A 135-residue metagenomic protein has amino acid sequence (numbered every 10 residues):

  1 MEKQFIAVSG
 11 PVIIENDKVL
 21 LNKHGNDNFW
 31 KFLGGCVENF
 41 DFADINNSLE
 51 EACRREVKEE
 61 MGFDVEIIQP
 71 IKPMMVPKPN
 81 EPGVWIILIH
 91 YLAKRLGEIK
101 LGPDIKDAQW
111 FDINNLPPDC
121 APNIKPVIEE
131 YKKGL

Functional and structural regions predicted by a protein language model:
M1-L20, L92: Conserved N-terminal beta-strand and adjoining loop/helix that marks the start of the Nudix/MutT-like hydrolase domain
A7, E66, M74-I99, E130-Y131: Active-site-adjacent beta-strand/loop module that shapes the phosphate/pyrophosphate-binding cleft
V12, W30, V84, Q109: Residues that recognize and position ribonucleotide moieties
E15-E59: Conserved Nudix-box catalytic region and its N-terminal flanking loop in Nudix hydrolases and closely related
N16-K18, K94-E98, I113-N115: Short loop segments at secondary-structure junctions
G35, R55, I68, F111-N114: Structural detector for helix-capping/boundary residues
E60-I67: Short secondary-structure junctions
H90, K100-K132: NUDIX/MutT-family hydrolases
